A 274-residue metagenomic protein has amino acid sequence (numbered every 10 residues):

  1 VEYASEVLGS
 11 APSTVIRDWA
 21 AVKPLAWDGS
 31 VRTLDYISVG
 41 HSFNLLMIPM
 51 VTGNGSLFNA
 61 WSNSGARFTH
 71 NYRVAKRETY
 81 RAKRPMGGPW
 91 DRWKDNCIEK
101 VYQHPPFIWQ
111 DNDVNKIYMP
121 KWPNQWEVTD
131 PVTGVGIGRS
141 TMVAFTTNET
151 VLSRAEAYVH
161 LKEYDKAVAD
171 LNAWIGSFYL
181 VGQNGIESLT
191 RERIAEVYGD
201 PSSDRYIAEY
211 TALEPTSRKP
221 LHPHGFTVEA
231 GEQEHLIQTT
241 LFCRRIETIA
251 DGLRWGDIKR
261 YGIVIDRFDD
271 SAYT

Functional and structural regions predicted by a protein language model:
V1-N54, N96-T274: Acidic/polar-rich alpha-helix caps and helix-coil junctions
Y36-I98: C-terminal amphipathic alpha-helical segment
